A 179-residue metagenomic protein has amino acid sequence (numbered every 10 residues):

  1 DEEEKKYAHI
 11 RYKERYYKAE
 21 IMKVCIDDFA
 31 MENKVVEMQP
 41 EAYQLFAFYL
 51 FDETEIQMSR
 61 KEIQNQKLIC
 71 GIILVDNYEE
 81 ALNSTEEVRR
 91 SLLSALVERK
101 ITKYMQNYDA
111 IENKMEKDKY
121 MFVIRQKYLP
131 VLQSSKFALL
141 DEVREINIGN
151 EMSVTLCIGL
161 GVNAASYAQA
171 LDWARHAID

Functional and structural regions predicted by a protein language model:
E2-I56, V154-G159: PAS-family sensory/regulatory modules and their coupling/dimerization elements
K6, Y108, L139-E151: Short catalytic/binding micro-motifs of nucleotide second-messenger systems
R15-E20, K114-M121, N147-H176: A short glycine-enriched loop-to-beta-strand structural element that forms part of the catalytic core of nucleotide
M22, M31, G71, D76-N83 (+3 more regions): Regulatory/sensor and coupling segments of signal-transduction and defense proteins
Q57, K61-I72, D76-T102, Y128-Q133: Conserved long alpha-helical elements within nucleotide-processing catalytic cores of c-di-GMP signaling and class III
R60-I63, Q133, F137-L140, V162-D179: Catalytic-core segments of nucleotide cyclases and related cyclic-nucleotide turnover enzymes
R99-Y128, I148-M152: Conserved helix-loop-beta segment at the catalytic/binding core of cyclic-nucleotide signaling proteins
R125-E142, I146: Extended, non-globular alpha-helical segments
